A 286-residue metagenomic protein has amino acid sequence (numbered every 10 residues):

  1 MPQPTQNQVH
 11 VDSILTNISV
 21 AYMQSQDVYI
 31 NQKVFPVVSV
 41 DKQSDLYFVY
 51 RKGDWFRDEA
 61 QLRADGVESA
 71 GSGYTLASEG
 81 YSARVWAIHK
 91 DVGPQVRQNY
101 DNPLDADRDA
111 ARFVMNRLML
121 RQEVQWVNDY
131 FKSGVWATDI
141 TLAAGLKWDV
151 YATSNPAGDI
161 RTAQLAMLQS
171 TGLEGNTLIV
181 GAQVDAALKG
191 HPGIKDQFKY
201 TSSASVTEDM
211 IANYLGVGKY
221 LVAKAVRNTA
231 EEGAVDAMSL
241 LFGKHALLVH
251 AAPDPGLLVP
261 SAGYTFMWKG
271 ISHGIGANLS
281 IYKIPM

Functional and structural regions predicted by a protein language model:
P2-L62, E79-R84, G145-Y151, K195-M286: Sequence/fold signature of self-assembling virion shell proteins
K42, Y74, Y81-A87, D105-D109: Generic alpha-helix structural propensity
D45-F48, I88, N176-L178: A broad, low-specificity signal marking well-ordered, structured residues that form hydrophobic/aromatic
Y50, G66-G71: Hydrophobic, aromatic-lined core segments that form the binding pocket/scaffold for planar heteroaromatic ligands
L76-Y100: Short acidic, glycine/tyrosine-flanked loop/strand segments centered on an H-E-D-like triad
P94-G175, A182-K199: Alpha-helical scaffold segments that mediate packing/assembly in large oligomeric complexes
T171-V180, L215-G216, F242-G243: Short gly/pro-enriched beta-turn/loop segments at secondary-structure junctions
V180-A182, H250-A251: Short His-Asn-centered micro-motif
